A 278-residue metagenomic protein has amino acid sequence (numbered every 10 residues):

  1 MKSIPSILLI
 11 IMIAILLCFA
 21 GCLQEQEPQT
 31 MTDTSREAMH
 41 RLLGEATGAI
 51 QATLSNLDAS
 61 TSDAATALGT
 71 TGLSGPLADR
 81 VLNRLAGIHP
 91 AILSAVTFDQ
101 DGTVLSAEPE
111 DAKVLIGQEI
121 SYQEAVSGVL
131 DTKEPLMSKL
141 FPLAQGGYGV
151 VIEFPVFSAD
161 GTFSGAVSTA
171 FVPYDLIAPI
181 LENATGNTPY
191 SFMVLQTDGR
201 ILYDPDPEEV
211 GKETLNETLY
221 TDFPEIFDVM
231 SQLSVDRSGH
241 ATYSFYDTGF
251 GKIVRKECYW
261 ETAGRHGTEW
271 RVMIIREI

Functional and structural regions predicted by a protein language model:
M1-Q24: Secretory targeting signatures
C22-S74, G87-A91, E134, V151 (+4 more regions): Juxtamembrane extracytoplasmic/periplasmic/luminal helical "stalk" adjacent to the first N-terminal
G75-H89, A170-T221, E225-I226: Solvent-exposed, extracytoplasmic
L85-G149, I201-F223: Extracellular/periplasmic ligand-sensing ectodomains of membrane signal-transduction proteins
F98, F157-S158, L195: Core beta-strand residues in small-molecule sensory/regulatory alpha/beta domains
A107-N183, R237-I253: Extracytoplasmic/periplasmic ligand-binding sensor regions of membrane-associated signaling proteins
S164-V167, Y190, T268-V272: Short beta-strand edge/capping elements of PAS-family sensory modules
Y220-I278: Extracellular/periplasmic juxtamembrane segments that couple receptor/chemosensory ectodomains to their
